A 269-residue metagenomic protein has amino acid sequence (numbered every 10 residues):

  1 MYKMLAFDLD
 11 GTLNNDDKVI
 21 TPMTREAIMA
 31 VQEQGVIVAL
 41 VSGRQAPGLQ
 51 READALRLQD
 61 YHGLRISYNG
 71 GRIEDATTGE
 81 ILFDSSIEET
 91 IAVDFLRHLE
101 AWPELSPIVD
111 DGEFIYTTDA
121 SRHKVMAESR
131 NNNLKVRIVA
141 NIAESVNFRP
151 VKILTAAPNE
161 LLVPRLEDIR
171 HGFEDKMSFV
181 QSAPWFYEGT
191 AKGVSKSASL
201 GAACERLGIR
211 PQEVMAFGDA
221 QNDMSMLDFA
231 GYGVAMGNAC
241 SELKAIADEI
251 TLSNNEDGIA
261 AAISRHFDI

Functional and structural regions predicted by a protein language model:
M1-M4, T21, E188-I269: Mg2+-dependent phosphoryl-transfer enzymes with acidic/Ser/Thr/Gly-rich catalytic loops
K3-D16: Asp-based phosphoryl-transfer active-site loop
P22-H123: Active-site phosphate-binding/coordination module
T24, L49-A53, R165, I169 (+3 more regions): Hydrophobic packing residues within well-ordered alpha-helices of enzyme cores
G35-A39, Y61-G63, K152, Q212-E213 (+1 more regions): Short active-site oxyanion
A55-Q59, F83-D84, K124-E128, K196-A198 (+2 more regions): Short, hinge-like loop/turn segments at secondary-structure boundaries
L56, Y61, N69, F173-D175 (+2 more regions): Short, structured coil segments at secondary-structure junctions
D94, H98, W102-F217: Conserved acidic, metal-coordinating active-site core of Asp-based, Mg2+-dependent phosphoryl-transfer enzymes
